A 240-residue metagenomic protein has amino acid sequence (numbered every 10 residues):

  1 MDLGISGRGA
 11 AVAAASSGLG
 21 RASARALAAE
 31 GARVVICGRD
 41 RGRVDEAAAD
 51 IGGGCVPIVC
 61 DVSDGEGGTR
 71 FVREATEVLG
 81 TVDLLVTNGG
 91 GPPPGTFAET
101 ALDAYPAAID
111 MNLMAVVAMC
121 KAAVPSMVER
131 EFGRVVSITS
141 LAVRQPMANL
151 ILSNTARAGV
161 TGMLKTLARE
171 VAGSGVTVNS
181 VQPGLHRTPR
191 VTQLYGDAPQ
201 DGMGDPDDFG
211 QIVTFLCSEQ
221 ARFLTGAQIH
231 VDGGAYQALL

Functional and structural regions predicted by a protein language model:
G9, S16-S17: Conserved glycine-rich cofactor-binding loop
V86, A172, T177, L224-G226: Short, small/polar-rich loop/turn modules that mediate ligand/substrate recognition or access, typified
T96-F97, A104-I109, V135, V191: Substrate-binding pocket helix/loop in short-chain dehydrogenase/reductase
C120, A156-R157, L164: Active-site helix of classical SDR
P125, R169-E170, R222: Alpha-helical segment proximal to the catalytic Tyr-Lys
S140: Residue(s) in the substrate-gating loop at a strand-loop-helix junction that position the organic substrate next
Q145, T214, T225-L240: Short C-terminal tail/terminal secondary-structure segment of NAD(P)H-dependent dehydrogenase/reductase domains
